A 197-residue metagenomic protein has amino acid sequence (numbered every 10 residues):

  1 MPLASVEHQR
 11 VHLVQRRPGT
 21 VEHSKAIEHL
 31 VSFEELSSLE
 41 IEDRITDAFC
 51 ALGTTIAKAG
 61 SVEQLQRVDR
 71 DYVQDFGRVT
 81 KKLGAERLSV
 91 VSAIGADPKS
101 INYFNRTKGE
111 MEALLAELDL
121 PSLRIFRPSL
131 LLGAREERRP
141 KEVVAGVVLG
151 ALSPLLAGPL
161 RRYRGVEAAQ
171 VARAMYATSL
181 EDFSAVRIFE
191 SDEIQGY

Functional and structural regions predicted by a protein language model:
M1-L3, V79, L114: Rossmann-fold NAD(P)-dependent oxidoreductase module
P2-A4, K25-H29, D43-R44, E63-Q66 (+2 more regions): Short, glycine/charged-enriched secondary-structure capping and boundary segments
V6-Q9, P98-Y197: Oxidoreductase cofactor-interface core, primarily capturing Rossmann-like NAD(P)-dependent enzymes
L13-T20: Short, polar loop motifs at secondary-structure junctions
V14, A51-L52, L88-I94, F126-P128: SDR active-site strand-loop-helix element
G19, T55-I56, I94-D97, L131-L132: Short, catalytically relevant binding-site loops at active-site mouths
T20, K25-D75, V79-K82: NAD(P)H-binding glycine-rich loop region in Rossmannoid oxidoreductase-like domains and their noncatalytic homologs
A59-E63, R67-G109, E117, P121-R124: Conserved Rossmann-fold NAD(P)-dependent oxidoreductase catalytic core, especially the SDR/UDP-sugar
